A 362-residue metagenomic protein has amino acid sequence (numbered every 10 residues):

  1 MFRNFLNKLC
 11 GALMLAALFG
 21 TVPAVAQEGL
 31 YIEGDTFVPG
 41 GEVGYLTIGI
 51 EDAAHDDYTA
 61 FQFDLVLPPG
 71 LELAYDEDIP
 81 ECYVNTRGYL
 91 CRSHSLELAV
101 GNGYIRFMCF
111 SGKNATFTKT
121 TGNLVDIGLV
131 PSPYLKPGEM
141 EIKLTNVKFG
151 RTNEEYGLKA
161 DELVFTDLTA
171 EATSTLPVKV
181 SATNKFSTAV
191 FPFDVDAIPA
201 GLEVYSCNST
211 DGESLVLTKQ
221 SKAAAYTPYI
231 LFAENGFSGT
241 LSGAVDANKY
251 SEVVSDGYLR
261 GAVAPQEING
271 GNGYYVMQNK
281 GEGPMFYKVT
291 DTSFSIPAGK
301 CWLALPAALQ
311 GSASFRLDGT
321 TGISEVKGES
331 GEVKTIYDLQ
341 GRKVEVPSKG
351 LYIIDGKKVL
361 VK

Functional and structural regions predicted by a protein language model:
F2-L13, V333: Bacterial N-terminal signal peptides that target proteins for export
G11-T21: Bacterial N-terminal signal peptides
A26-T175, A244-V245, D256-Y258, M285 (+2 more regions): Acidic, low-complexity intrinsically disordered segments
I48, F63, I127, K185 (+5 more regions): Terminal processing/anchoring signals of secreted or surface-associated proteins and related intramolecular
H55-Y58, L67-P69, V195-I198, N235-G236 (+1 more regions): Short proline/glycine-enriched turn/loop motifs at strand-loop junctions of beta-rich domains
P137-E141, T169-P199, T218-G322, L360: A short, polar beta-strand/turn micro-motif
I198-E213: A glycine-rich, hydrophobic loop/mini-helix early in the fold
S206-T210, S221, T320-K362: C-terminal outer-membrane/trafficking sorting elements
